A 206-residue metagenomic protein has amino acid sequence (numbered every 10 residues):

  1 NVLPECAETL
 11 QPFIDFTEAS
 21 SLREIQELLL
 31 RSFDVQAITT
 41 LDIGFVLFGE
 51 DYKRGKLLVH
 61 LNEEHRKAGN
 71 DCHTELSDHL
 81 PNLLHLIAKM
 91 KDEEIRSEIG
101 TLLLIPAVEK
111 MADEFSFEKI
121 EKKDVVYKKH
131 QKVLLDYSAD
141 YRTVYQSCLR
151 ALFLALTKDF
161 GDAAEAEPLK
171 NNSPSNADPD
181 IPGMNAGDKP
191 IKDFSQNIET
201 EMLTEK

Functional and structural regions predicted by a protein language model:
N1-L80, L84-K206: Charged, alpha-helix-forming regions
